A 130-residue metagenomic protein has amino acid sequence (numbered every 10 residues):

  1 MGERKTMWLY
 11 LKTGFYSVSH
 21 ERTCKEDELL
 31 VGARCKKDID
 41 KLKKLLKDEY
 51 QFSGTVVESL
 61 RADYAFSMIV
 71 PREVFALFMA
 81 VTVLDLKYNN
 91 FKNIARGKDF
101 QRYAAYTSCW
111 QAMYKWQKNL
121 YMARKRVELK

Functional and structural regions predicted by a protein language model:
G2-K130: Structured alpha/beta or helical-core interaction and ligand-binding surfaces enriched in interleaved
